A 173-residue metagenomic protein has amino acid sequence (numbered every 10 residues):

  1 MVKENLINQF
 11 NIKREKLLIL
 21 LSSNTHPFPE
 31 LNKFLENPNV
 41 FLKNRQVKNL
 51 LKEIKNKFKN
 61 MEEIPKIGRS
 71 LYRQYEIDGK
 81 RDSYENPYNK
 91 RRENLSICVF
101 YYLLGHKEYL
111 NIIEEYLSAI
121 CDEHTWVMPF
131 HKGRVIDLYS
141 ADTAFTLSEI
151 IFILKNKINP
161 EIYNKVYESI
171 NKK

Functional and structural regions predicted by a protein language model:
M1-L50, I97-L103: Extreme N-terminal leader/anchor segments
V2-I19, R81-D82, E123-R134, L138: Basic/polar, acidic-poor N-terminal "presequence/leader" segments that form or can form short amphipathic helices
N5, Q9, K16, L20 (+6 more regions): Charge-rich, solvent-exposed alpha-helical interaction surfaces
I12, S22, H26, K52 (+5 more regions): Generic surface-pattern signal
L35-L71, N89: Extended, charge-enriched "interface" segments that sit outside catalytic cores
S70-D78, E85: Hydrophobic transmembrane alpha-helices
E85-K173: Aromatic-lined, polymer-binding surfaces characteristic of secreted/periplasmic polysaccharide-degrading enzymes
